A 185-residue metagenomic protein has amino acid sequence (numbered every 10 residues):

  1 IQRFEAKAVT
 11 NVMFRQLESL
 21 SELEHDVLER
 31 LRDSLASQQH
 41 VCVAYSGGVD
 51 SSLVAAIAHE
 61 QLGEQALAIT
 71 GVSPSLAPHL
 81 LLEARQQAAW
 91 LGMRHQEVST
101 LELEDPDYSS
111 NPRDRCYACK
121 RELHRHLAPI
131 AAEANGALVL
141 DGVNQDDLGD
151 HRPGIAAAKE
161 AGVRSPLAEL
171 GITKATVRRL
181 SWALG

Functional and structural regions predicted by a protein language model:
T10-A183: ATP-dependent adenylation/nucleotidyltransferase module used to activate substrates
